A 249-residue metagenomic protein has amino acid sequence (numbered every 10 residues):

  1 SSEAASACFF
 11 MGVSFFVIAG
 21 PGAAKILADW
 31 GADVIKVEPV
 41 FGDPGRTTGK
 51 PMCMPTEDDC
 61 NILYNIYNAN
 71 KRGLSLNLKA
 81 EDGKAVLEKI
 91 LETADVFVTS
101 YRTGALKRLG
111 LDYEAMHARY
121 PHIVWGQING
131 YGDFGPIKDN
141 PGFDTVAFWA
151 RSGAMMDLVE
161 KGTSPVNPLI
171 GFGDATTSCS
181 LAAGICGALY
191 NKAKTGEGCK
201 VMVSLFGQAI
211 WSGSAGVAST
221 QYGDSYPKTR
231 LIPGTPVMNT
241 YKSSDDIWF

Functional and structural regions predicted by a protein language model:
S1, A5-E197, D224-S225: N-terminal helix-loop segment corresponding to the beta1-alpha1 unit of nucleotide/adenylate-binding folds
F41, G130-G132, L205-I210, D245: Glycine-rich beta-alpha junction loops
L63-N65, V201, M238-N239: Residue-level detector of beta-strand structural context in well-folded domains
L189-T229: Substrate-binding/catalytic subdomain of NAD(P)-dependent oxidoreductase enzymes
T220-F249: Alpha-helical interface/anchor segments and their boundary "cap" residues
